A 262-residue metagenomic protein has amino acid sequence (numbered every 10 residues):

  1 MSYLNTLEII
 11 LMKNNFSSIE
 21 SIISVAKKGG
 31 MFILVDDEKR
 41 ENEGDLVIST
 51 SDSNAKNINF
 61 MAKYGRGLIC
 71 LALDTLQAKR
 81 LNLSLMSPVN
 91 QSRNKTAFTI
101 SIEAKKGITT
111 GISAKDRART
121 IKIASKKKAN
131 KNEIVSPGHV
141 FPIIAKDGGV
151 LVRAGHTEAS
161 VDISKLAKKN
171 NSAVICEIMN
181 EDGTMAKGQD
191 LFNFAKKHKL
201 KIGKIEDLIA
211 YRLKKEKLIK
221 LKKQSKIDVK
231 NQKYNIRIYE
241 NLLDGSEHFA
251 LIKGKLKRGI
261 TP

Functional and structural regions predicted by a protein language model:
Y3-P262: Catalytic domains of riboflavin
